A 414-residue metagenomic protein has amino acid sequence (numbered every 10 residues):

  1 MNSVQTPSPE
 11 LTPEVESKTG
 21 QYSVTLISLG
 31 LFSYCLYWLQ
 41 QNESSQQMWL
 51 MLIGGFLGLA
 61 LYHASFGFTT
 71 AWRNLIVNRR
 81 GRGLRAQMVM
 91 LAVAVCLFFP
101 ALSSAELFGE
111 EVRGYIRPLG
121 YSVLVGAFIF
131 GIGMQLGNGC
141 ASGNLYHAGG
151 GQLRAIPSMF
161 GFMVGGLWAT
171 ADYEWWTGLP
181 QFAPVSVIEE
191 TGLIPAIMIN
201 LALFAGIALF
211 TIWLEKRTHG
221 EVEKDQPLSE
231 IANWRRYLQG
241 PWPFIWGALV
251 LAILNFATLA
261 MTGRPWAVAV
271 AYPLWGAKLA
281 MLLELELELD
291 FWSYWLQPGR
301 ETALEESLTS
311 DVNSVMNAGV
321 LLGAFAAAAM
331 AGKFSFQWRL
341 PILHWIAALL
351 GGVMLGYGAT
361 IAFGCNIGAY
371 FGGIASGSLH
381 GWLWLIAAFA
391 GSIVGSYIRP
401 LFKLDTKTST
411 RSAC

Functional and structural regions predicted by a protein language model:
N2-C414: Membrane-interfacial helix-loop segments of redox and metal-homeostasis proteins, especially TM-loop-TM junctions
